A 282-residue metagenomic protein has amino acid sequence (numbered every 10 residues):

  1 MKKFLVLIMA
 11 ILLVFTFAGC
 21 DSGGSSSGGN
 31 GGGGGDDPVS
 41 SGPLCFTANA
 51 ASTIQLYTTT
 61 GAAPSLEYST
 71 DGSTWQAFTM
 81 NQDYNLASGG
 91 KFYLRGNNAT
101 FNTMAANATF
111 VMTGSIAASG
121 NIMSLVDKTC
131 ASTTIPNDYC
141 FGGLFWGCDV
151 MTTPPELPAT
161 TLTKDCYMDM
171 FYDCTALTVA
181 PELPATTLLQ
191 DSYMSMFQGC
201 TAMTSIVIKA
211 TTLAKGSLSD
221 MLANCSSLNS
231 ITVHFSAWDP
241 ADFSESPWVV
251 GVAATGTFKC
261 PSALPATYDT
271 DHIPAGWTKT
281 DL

Functional and structural regions predicted by a protein language model:
M1-G19: Sec-dependent bacterial lipoprotein signal peptides
L13-V39: Bacterial Sec-dependent N-terminal signal peptides
P43-F46, T79-N85, F92, N102-D138 (+6 more regions): Structural signature of tandem-repeat unit edges
N49-A51, Y57-S65: Short proline/glycine-enriched turn/loop motifs at strand-loop junctions of beta-rich domains
S52-I54, Y84-A99: Noncatalytic modules at the cell exterior or secretory-pathway interfaces, chiefly beta-strand-rich lectin/adhesion
E67-T70: Conserved Ser/Thr-centered positions that define the repeating blades of beta-propeller domains
G142, M168, M194-S195, S219-D220: Register-specific detector for alpha-helical tandem repeat solenoids, activating on a conserved position within each
S244-G251: A structural signal for leucine-rich repeat
